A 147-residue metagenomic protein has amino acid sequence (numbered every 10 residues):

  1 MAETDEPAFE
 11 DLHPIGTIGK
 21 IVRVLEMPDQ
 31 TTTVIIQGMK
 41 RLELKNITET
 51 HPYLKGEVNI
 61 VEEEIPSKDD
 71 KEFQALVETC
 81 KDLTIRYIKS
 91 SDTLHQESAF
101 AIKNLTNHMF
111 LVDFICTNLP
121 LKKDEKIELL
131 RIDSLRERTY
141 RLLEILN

Functional and structural regions predicted by a protein language model:
M1-N147: N-terminal low-complexity, acidic/polar interaction/targeting segments
